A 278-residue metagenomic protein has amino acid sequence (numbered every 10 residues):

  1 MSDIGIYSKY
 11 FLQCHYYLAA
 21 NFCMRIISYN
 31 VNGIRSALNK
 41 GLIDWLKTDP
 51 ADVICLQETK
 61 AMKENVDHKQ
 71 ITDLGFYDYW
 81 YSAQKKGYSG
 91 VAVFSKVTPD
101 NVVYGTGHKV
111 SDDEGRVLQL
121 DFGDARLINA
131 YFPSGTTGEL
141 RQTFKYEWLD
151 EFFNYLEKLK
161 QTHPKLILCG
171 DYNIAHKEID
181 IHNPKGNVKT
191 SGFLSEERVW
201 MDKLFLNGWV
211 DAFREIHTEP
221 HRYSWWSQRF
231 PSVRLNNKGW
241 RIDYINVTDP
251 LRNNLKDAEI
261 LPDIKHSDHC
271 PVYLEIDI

Functional and structural regions predicted by a protein language model:
D3-D73, Y77, A83-S89: N-terminal, active-site-proximal structural segment of metallo-dependent hydrolase catalytic domains
M24-N32, D124-T136, C169: Active-site-proximal beta-strand elements of phosphoester/diester hydrolases
N30, L46-E64, L127, L156-E178 (+4 more regions): Active-site beta-strand/loop signature of hydrolases that rely on acidic residues for catalysis
V53, L74-Y77, D150-K238, I242: Metal-dependent phosphoesterases centered on the DNase I-like endonuclease/exonuclease/phosphatase
T59-M62, D67-G135: Structured beta-strand-rich core segments of catalytic domains in phosphoester-bond hydrolases
K86-N101, P220, S232-N253: Conserved beta strand-loop-helix elements of the APE1-like EEP
K96, L120-G123, T248-D249, L274-I278: Active-site beta-strand termini and strand-to-loop segments that position acidic
G107-H108, P133-L149, K185-K189: Surface-exposed cleft-lining segments at the edges of enzyme active sites
